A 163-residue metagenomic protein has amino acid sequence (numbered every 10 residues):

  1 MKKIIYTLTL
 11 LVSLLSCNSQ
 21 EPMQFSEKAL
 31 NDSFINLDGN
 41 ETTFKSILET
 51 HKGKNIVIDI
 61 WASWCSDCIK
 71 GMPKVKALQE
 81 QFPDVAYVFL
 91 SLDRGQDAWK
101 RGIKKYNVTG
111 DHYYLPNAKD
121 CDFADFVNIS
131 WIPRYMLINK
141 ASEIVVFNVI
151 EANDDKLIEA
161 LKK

Functional and structural regions predicted by a protein language model:
M1-D38, K156, K163: N-terminal targeting signals for export/organelle localization
S33-I56, P73: A short beta-strand-turn-helix
F34, E80-K119, I129-I132: Conserved segment of the thioredoxin-like fold in thiol-based oxidoreductases
K52-I56, P83-A86, V108, K140: Loop/turn elements at helix/coil->beta-strand transitions in domains of secreted/extracellular proteins
K54-I56, I60-W64, W131: Short pre-active-site segment immediately N-terminal to redox-active cysteine/selenocysteine motifs in thiol-based
I60-A77: Conserved redox-active cysteine motifs that mediate thiol-disulfide chemistry, especially di-cysteine Cys-X(1-2)-Cys
S66-K70, F89-L90, D97-K100, D122-A124 (+1 more regions): Extended hydrophobic-aromatic, low-complexity segments
V108, L115-K162: Thiol/disulfide oxidoreductase modules built on the thioredoxin-like
